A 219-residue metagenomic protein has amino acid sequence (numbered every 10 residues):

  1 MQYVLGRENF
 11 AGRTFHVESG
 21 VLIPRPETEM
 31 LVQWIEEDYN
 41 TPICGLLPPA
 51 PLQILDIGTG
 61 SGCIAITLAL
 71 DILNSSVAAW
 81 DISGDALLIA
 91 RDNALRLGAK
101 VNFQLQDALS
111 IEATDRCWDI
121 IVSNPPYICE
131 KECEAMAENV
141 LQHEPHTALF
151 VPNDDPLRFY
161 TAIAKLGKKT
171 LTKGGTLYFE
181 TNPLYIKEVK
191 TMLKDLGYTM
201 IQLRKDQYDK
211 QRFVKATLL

Functional and structural regions predicted by a protein language model:
M1-L73, V77-I89, K215: SAM-dependent Rossmann-like transferase core, predominantly class I methyltransferases with a strong bias toward
D71, S75-S76, W80-L218: S-adenosylmethionine
